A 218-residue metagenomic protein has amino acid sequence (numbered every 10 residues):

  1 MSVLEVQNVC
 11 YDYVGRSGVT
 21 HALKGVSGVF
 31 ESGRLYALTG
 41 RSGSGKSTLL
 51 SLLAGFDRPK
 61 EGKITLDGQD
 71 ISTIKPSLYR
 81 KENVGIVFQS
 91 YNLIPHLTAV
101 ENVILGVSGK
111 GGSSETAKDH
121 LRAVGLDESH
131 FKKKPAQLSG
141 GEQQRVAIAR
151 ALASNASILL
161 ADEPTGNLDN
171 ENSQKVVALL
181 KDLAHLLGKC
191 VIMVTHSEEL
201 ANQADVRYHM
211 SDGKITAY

Functional and structural regions predicted by a protein language model:
T20, I71-G85: ABC ATPase NBD coupling module
A54: Helix-to-loop junction immediately C-terminal to a conserved catalytic motif
G62-D70: Conserved ABC transporter NBD signature motif
G112-S129: Conserved ABC ATPase "signature" region
K134-L138, E142-Q144: Conserved ABC ATPase signature
N155: Conserved catalytic motifs of ABC-family nucleotide-binding domains
L159-D162: Catalytic Walker B motif of ABC-type/P-loop ATPase nucleotide-binding domains
